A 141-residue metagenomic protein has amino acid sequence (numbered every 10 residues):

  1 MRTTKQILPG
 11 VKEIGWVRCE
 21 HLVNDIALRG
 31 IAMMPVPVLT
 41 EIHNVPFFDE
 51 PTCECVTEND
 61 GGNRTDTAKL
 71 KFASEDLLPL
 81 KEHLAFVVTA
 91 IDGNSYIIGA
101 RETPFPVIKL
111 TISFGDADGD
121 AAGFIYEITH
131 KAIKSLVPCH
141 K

Functional and structural regions predicted by a protein language model:
M1-T67, P104-D118: Solvent-exposed edge beta-strands and adjacent loop segments that serve as assembly or binding interfaces
T4, D60, F86-V88, Y126: Homeobox/homeodomain signature
H21, E75-L77, G93-S95, F105 (+1 more regions): Generic "edge-of-domain/loop-turn" microfeature
E54-D76, D120-K134: Oligomerization/assembly interface segments of phage tail-like spikes and tubes
K71-R101: Short, acidic/charged, Gly/Pro-enriched secondary-structure junctions
T103-K141: Mixed-charge, glycine-accented linear interaction segment located at domain edges/termini
